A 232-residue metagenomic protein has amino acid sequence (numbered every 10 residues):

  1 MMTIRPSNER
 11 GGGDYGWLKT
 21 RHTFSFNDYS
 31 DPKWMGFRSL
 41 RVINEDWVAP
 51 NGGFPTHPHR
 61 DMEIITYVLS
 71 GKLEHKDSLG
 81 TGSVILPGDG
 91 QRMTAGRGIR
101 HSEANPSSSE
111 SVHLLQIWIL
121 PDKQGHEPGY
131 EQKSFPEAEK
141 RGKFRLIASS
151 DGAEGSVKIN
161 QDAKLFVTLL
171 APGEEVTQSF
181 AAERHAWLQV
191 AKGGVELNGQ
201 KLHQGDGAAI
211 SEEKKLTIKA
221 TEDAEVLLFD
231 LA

Functional and structural regions predicted by a protein language model:
M1-A232: Jelly-roll (double-stranded beta-helix
